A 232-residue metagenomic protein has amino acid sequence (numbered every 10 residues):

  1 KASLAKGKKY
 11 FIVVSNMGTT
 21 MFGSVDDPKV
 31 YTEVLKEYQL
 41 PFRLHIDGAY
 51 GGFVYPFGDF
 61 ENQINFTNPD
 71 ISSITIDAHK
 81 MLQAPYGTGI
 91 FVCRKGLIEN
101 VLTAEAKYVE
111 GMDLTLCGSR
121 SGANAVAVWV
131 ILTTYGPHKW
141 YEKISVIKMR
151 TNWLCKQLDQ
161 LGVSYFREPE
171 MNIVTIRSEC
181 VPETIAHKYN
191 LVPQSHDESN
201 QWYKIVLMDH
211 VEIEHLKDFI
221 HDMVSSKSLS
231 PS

Functional and structural regions predicted by a protein language model:
K1-L102, S232: Conserved PLP-enzyme active-site core in the AAT-like
Y10, Y31, Y38, Y50-Y55 (+7 more regions): Sequence-level detector for tyrosine residue identity
V14-M17, L132, D209: Short, histidine-centered active-site or binding-site loop motifs used for metal coordination, general acid-base
T19, F57-F60, I64-G162, F166-E170: Active-site C-terminal subdomain of aminotransferase-like
T103-G118, H138-S232: Conserved C-terminal alpha-helix-loop-beta "cap" of PLP-dependent enzymes that closes/shapes the active-site mouth
